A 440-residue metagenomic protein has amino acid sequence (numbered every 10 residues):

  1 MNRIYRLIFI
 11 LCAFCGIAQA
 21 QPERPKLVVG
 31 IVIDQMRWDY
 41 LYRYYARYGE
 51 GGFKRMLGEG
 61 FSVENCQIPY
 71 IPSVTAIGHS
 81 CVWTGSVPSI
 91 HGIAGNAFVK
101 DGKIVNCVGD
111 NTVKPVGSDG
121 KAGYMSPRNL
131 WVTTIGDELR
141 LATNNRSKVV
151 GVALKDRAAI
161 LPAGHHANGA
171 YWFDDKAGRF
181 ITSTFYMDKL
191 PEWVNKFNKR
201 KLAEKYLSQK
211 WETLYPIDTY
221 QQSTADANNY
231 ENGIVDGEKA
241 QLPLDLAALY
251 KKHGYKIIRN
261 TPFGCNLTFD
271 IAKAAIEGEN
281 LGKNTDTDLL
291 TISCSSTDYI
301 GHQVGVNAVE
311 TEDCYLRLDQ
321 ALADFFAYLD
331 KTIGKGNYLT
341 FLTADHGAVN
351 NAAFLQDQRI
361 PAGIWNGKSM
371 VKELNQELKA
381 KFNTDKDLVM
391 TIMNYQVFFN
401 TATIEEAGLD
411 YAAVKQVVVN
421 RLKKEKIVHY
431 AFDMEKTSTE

Functional and structural regions predicted by a protein language model:
M1-R24: Bacterial Sec-dependent N-terminal signal peptides
R24-V29, E59-V63, I90, N144-V149 (+3 more regions): Loop/turn elements at helix/coil->beta-strand transitions in domains of secreted/extracellular proteins
K26-R37, M56, V82, L139 (+5 more regions): Beta-strand elements within well-structured catalytic alpha/beta cores of enzymes that handle phosphate/sulfate esters
V32, R37, G49-F53, G78-H79 (+13 more regions): Stable alpha-helical elements in mature extracytoplasmic
R37-R43, I68, K121-P127, Y255-P262 (+3 more regions): Second-shell loop/turn segments in exported
L41-I90, K148-V152: Short, structured active-site-proximal loop/turn typified by the sulfatase FGly-forming signature C/S-X-P-X-R
Y48, E64-N65, V74, N96-Y124 (+7 more regions): Secreted, luminal/periplasmic, and some membrane-associated catalytic domains that remodel anionic oxygen-ester
V87, G95-D286, S295-H302, V417-M434: His/Asp/Glu-rich, glycine-adjacent segments that coordinate divalent cations and/or stabilize oxyanion chemistry on
